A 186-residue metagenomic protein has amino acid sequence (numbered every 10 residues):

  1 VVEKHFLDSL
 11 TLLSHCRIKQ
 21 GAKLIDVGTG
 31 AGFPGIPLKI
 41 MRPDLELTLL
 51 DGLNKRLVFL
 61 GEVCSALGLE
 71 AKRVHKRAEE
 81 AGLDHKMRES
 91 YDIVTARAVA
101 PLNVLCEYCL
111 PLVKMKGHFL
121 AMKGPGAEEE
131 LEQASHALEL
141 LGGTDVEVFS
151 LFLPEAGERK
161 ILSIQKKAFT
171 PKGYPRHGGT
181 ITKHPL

Functional and structural regions predicted by a protein language model:
V2-F6: N-terminal amphipathic, basic helical "cap/leader" segment at the start of enzyme domains
L7-A100, C106: Conserved SAM/SAH cofactor-binding pocket of Class I
R42, V113-M115: Helix-to-beta-strand junctions that scaffold the AdoMet/dcAdoMet cofactor pocket in Class I SAM-dependent enzymes
E46, E70-K72, H118, T144-E147: Conserved beta-strand segments of alpha/beta enzyme cores
R56-V58, A127, L131: Short alpha-helix immediately C-terminal to the canonical SAM-binding loop
K116-G126: Conserved beta-strand signature within the Rossmann-like core of class I S-adenosyl-L-methionine
E132-L186: SAM/dcSAM-binding transferase cores
